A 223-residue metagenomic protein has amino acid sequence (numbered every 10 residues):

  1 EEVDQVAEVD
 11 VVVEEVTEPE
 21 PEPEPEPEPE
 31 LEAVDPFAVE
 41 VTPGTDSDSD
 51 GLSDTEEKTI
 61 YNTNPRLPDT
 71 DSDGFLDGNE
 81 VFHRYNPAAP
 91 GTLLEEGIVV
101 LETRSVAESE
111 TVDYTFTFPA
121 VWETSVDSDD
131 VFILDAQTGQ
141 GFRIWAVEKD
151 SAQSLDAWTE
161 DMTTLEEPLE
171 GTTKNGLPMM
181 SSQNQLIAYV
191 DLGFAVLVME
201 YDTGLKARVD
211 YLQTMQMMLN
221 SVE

Functional and structural regions predicted by a protein language model:
E2-T45, P87: N-terminal, intrinsically disordered, polar/charged segments of Gram-positive cell-envelope systems that serve as
A38-G44, T55-T70, G78-V99: Proline-centered structural pivot motif
V41-P43, N64-R66, V106-E108, I144-K149 (+1 more regions): Second-shell loop/turn segments in exported
T45, S49-G51, P68, S72-G74 (+1 more regions): Residues in Ca2+-coordinating acidic/glycine-rich loops
L101-V106, D129-V131, E170-S181: Short, hydrophobic/aromatic-rich segments at coil-to-beta transitions
T111-W158, L186: Secretory pathway targeting signatures of secreted, lumenal, and periplasmic proteins
K149-D210: Signature of long, low-cysteine stretches enriched in small and polar/charged residues
Q216-E223: Extracellular, beta-strand-rich glycan-interacting domains
